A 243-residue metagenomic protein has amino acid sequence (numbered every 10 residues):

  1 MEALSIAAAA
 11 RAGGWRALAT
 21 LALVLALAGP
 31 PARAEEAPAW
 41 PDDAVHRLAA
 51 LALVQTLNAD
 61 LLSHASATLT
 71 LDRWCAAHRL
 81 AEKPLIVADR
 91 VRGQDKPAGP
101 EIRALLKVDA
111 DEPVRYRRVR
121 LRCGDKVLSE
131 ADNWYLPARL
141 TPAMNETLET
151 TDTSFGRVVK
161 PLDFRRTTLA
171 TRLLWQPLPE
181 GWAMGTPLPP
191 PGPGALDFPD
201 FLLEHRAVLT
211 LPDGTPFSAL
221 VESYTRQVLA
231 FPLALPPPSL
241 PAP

Functional and structural regions predicted by a protein language model:
A3-A19: Bacterial N-terminal signal peptides that target proteins for export
A10, A32-R33: Exposed, low-complexity/repetitive linear segments and helix-based recognition motifs, biased toward charged/polar
A17-A28: Bacterial N-terminal signal peptides
R33-Y116, R120-R122, K126-L188, P193-L203 (+4 more regions): N-terminal domain-onset segments
E222: Carboxylate/His-rich catalytic cores and anion/metal-binding grooves
